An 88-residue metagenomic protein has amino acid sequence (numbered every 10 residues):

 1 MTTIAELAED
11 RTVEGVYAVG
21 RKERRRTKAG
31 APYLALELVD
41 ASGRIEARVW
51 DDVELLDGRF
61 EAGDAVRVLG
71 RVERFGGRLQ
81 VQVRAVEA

Functional and structural regions predicted by a protein language model:
M1-V13: OB-fold nucleic-acid-binding modules
E14, Y33: Short coil/loop residues immediately preceding or within conserved phosphate-binding loops of NTP-utilizing enzyme
R21-P32, G43-A88: OB-fold single-stranded nucleic acid-binding module
A35-D40: Short, acidic/hydrophobic/Gly-rich beta-strand patch recurrent on exposed beta strands that often constitutes part
